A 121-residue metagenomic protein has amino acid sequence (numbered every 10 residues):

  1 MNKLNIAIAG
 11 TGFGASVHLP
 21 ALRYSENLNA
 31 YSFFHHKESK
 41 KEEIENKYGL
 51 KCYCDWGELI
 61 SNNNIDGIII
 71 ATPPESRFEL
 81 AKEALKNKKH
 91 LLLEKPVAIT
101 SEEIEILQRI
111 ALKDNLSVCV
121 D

Functional and structural regions predicted by a protein language model:
M1-Y48: N-terminal Rossmann-like dinucleotide-binding module
A9, E94, D121: Short hydrophobic "strand-cap" motifs at the C-terminus of beta-strands
A9-H18, I60-I68, L116: A broad helix-preferring feature
S25, K47, N87, K113-D114: Structured helix-beta-strand junction loops
L28, D66, K89, L116-S117: Short, well-ordered coil/turn segments that N-cap beta-strands
Y31, Y53, C119: General small-molecule cofactor/ligand-binding pocket signal
L50-I110: Beta-loop-alpha module in the N-terminal Rossmann-like domain of NAD(P)-dependent dehydrogenases, especially those
E105-D121: Rossmann-fold dehydrogenase core element
